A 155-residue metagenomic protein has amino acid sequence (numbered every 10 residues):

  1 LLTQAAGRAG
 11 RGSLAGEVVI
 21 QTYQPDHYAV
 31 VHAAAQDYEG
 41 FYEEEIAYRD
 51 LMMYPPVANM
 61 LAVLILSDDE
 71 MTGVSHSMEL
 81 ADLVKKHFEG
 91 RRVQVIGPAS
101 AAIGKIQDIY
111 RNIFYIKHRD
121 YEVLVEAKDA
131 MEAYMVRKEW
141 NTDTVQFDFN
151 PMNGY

Functional and structural regions predicted by a protein language model:
G7, R11-Y155: Accessory helical-bundle/CTD segments and flexible terminal tails appended to RecA-like ATPase motors
